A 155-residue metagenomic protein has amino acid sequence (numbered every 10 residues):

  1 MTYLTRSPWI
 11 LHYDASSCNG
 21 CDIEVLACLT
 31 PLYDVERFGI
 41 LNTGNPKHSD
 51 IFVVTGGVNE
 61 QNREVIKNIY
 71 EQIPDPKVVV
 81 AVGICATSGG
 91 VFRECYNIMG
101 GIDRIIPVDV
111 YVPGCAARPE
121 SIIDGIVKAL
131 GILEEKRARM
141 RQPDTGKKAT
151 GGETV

Functional and structural regions predicted by a protein language model:
M1-V155: Iron-sulfur-associated redox domains of electron-transfer enzymes in respiratory and anaerobic energy metabolism
